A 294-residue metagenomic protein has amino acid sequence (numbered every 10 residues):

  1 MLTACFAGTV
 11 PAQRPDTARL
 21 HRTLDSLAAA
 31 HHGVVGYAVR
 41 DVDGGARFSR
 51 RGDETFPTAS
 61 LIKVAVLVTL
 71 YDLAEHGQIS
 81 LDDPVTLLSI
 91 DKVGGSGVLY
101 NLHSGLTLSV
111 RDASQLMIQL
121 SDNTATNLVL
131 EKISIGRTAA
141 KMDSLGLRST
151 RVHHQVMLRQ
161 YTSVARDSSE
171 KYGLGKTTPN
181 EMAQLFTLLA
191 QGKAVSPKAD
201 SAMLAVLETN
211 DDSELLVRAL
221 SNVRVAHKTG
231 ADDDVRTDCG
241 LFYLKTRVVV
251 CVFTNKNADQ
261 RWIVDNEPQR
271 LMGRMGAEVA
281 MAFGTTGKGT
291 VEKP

Functional and structural regions predicted by a protein language model:
M1-A7: Bacterial N-terminal signal peptides
V10-E54, E278: Beta-lactamase-like hydrolase cores
Q13-L24, K132-S134, Q184-R224, T229-P294: Structured C-terminal helix/loop/strand segments within mature extracytoplasmic catalytic/sensor domains
G36-R40, S49, A65, T86 (+1 more regions): Soluble periplasmic/extracytoplasmic beta-strand elements of cell-envelope proteins
V42, L81-V98, I133-S134, Q155-Q160 (+2 more regions): Acidic helix-start/capping segments at beta-turn-to-alpha-helix junctions
G45, P57-V85, V250: Active-site SXXK
K92-N127, I135, K171, G175: Conserved catalytic neighborhood of penicillin-recognizing serine enzymes
L106, N127-F186: Mid-domain, small-residue-enriched loop/turn segments at the edges of structured enzyme/sensor domains
